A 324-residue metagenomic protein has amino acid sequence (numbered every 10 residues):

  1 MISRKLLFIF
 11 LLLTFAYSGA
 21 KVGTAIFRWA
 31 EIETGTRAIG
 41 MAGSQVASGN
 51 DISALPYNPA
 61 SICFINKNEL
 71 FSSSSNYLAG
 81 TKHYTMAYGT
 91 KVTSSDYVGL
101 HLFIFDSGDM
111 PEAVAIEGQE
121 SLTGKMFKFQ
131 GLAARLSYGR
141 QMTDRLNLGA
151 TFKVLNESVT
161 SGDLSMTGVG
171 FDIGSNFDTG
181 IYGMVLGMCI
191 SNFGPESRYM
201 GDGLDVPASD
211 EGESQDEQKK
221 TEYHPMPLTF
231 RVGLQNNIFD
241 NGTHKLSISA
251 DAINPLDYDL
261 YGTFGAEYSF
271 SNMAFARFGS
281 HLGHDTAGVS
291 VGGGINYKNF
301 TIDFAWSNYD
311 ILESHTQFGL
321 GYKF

Functional and structural regions predicted by a protein language model:
M1-L6, D144: Positively charged n-region of N-terminal signal peptides that target proteins for export
K5-T14: Sec-dependent N-terminal signal peptides
Y17-N68: Outer-membrane beta-barrel biogenesis signature
G19-I39, H83-F324: Outer-membrane beta-barrel porins/channels
S44-V46, Y57-A60, K67, S73-Y77 (+2 more regions): Acidic/polar N-terminal loop/beta-strand segments that form early-domain functional surfaces
N50, N66, T81-K82, L132: Short, basic and Ser/Thr-rich N-terminal targeting/leader segments
E69, Y77-G80, G283-H284: Short beta->alpha connector loops
S73-L78, T123-F127: Short secondary-structure transition/capping motifs
